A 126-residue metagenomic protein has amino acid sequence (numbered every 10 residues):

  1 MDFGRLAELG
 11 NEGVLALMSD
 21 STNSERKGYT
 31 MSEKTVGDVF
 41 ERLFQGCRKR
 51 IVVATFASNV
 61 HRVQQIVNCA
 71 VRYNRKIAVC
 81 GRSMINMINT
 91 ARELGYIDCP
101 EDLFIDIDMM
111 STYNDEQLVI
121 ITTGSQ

Functional and structural regions predicted by a protein language model:
M1-D115, S125-Q126: His/Asp/Glu-rich metal-coordinating catalytic cores of metallo-dependent phosphodiesterases/hydrolases acting on
Q117-V119: Loop/turn-to-beta-strand initiation segments
I121-T123: Short beta-strand segments
